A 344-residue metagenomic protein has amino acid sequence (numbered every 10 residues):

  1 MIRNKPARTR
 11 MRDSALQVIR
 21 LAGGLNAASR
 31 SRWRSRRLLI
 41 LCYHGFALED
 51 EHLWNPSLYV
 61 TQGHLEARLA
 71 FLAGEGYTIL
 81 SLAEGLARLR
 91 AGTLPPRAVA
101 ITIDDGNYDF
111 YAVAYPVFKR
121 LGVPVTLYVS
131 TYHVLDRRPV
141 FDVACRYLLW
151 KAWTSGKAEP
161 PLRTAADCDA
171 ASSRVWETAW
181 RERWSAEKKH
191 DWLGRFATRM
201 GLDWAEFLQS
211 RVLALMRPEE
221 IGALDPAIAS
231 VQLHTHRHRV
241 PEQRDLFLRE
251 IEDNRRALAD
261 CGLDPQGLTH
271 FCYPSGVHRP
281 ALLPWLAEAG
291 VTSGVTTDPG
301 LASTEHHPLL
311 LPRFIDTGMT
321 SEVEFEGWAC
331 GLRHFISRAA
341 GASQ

Functional and structural regions predicted by a protein language model:
M1-I2, D203: Accessible peptide chain termini
I2-T102, D109-Y111, V140, A144-L148 (+4 more regions): C-terminal active-site subregion of NodB/CE4 polysaccharide deacetylases
L41-A47, P96-V99, K119-V277, P308-L311: Metal-dependent polysaccharide deacetylase catalytic core of the NodB/CE4 family, i.e., the active-site-bearing domain
D104-G106, Y111, L121, T126: Conserved beta-strand->loop/alpha-helix structural units within folded catalytic cores of enzymes with alpha/beta
